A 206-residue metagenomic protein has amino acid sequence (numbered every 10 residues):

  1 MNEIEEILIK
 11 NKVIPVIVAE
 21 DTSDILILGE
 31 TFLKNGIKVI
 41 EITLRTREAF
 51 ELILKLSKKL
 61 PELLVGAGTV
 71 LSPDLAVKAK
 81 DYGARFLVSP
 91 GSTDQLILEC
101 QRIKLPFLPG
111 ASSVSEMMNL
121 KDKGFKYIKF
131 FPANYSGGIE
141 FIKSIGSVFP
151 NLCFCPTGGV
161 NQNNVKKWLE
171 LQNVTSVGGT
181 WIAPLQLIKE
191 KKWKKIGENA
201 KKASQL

Functional and structural regions predicted by a protein language model:
M1-R85, R102, Q162-N163, E170 (+1 more regions): Conserved N-terminal beta1-alpha1 strand-loop-helix module at the mouth
V18-D21, A67-P73, S89-S92, P109-V114 (+2 more regions): Glycine-rich beta-to-alpha transition loops that act as phosphate-gripper elements at the mouths of alpha/beta enzyme
L60-L63, K104-F107, F149-L152: Short acidic, glycine/proline-enriched helix-loop-strand junctions
F86, P90-L96, K129-I139, N173-K195: Glycine-rich phosphate-binding active-site loops on the catalytic face of alpha/beta enzymes
T93-Y127, F131-S136: Histidine/lysine/aspartate-rich catalytic loop segments that bind and position anionic ligands
G124-K129, F141, P150-N151: A contiguous pocket-lining binding segment that forms or flanks enzyme active sites
S147-Q205: Hydrophobic secondary-structure block in the mid-to-C-terminal portion of proteins
